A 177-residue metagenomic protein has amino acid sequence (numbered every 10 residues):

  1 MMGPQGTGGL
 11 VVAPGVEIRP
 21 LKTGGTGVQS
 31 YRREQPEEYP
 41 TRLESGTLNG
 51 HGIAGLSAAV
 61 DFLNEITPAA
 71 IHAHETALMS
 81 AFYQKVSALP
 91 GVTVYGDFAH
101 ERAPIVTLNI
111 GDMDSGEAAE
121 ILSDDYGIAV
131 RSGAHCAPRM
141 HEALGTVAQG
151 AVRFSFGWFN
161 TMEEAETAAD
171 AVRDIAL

Functional and structural regions predicted by a protein language model:
M1-L177: Pyridoxal 5′-phosphate
